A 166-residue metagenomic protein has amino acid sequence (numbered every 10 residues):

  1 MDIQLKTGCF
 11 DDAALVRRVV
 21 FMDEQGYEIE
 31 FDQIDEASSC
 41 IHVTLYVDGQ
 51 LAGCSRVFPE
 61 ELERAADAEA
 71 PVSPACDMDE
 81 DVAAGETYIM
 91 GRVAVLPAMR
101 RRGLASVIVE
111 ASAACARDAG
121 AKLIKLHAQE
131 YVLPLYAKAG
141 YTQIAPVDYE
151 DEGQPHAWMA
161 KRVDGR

Functional and structural regions predicted by a protein language model:
M1-A13: A short beta-loop-alpha structural element at the N-terminal edge of CoA-dependent acyl/N-acetyltransferase catalytic
L15-I29: Helix-loop element at the rim of GNAT/NAT acetyltransferase active sites that forms part of the acceptor-substrate
R17, Y136, Y141: Conserved active-site tyrosine of GNAT-family acetyltransferases
Q33-A37: Short loop/turn motifs at secondary-structure junctions and domain boundaries
T44, Q50-E60, A65-E80, T87-A94: Conserved beta-strand in the GNAT
V95, R101-A114: Conserved acetyl-CoA-binding loop-helix of GNAT-fold acetyltransferases
V109, A116-Q129: Conserved GNAT acetyl-CoA-binding A-motif
K125-H127, T142-W158: Conserved catalytic-core motifs of GNAT/GCN5-like acyltransferases
